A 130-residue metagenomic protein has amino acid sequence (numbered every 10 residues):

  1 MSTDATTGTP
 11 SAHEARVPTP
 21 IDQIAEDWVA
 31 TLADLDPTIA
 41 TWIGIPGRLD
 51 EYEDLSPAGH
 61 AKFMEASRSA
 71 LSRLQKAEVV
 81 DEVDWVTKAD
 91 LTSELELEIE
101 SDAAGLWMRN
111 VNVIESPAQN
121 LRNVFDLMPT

Functional and structural regions predicted by a protein language model:
S2-D34, T38-T130: Non-catalytic accessory/assembly modules
